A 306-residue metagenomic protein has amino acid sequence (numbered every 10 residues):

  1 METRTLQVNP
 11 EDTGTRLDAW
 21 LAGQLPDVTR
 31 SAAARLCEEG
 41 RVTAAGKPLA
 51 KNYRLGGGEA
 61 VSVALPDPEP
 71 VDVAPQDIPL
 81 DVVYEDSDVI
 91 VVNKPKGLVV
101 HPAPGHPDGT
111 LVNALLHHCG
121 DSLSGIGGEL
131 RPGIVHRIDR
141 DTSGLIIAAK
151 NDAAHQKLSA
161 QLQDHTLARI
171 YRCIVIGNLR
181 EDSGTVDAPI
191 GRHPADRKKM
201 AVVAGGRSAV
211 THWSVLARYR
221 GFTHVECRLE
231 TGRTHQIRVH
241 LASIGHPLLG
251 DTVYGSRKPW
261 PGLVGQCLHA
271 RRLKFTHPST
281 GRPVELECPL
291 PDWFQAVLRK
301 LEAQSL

Functional and structural regions predicted by a protein language model:
M1-R35, L80, A195, A204-V210 (+4 more regions): Pseudouridine synthases involved in rRNA/tRNA modification
M1-T185, P189-P194, L290-E302: RNA pseudouridine synthases
A44-A45, H101-P102, A149, M200-V202 (+2 more regions): Thr-Gly-centered strand-to-loop micro-motif
V89-I90, K198, T223: Hydrophobic residues embedded in beta-strands of well-ordered beta-sheets
V92-N93, V202-A204: Short, acidic/hydrophobic/Gly-rich beta-strand patch recurrent on exposed beta strands that often constitutes part
